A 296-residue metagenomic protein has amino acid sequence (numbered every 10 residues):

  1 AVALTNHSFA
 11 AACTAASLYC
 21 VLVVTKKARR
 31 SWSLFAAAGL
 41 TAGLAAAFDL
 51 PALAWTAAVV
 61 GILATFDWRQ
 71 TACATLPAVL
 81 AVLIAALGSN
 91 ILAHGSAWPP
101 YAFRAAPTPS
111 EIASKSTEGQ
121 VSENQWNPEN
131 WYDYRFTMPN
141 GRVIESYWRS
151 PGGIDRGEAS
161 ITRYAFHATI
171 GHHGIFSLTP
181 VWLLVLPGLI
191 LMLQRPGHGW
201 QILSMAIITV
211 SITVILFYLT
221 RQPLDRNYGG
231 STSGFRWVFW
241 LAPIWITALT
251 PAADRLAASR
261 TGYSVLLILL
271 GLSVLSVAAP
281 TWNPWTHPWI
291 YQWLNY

Functional and structural regions predicted by a protein language model:
A1-F9, L44-A45, H173, N227-W237 (+1 more regions): Membrane-embedded glycan-lipid processing machinery
A3, A15-Y19, A38, A42-A46: Short helix- or helix-capping micro-motifs that position conserved polar/aromatic residues at function-defining sites
H7-L18, L53-I62, V181-V185, V238-I246: Hydrophobic core segments of transmembrane alpha-helices in multi-pass, intramembrane catalytic enzymes
V23-R30, A54-G88, P107-T108, L186-W200: Perimembrane helix-loop-helix junctions
W32-D49, V59-G61, A81: Membrane-interface alpha helices of multi-pass inner-membrane proteins
L40, T56-A57, L76-I84, W200-I212 (+1 more regions): Signature aromatic-anchored transmembrane alpha helix within multi-pass, membrane-resident enzymes that catalyze glycan
G61-A64, H167, S177-Q201, W245-D254 (+1 more regions): Hydrophobic, aromatic-rich transmembrane alpha-helices and their immediate juxtamembrane boundary segments
A72-G188, I208-R221, L275-H287: Membrane-lumen/periplasm interface segments of specific transmembrane helices in polyprenyl phosphate-linked
